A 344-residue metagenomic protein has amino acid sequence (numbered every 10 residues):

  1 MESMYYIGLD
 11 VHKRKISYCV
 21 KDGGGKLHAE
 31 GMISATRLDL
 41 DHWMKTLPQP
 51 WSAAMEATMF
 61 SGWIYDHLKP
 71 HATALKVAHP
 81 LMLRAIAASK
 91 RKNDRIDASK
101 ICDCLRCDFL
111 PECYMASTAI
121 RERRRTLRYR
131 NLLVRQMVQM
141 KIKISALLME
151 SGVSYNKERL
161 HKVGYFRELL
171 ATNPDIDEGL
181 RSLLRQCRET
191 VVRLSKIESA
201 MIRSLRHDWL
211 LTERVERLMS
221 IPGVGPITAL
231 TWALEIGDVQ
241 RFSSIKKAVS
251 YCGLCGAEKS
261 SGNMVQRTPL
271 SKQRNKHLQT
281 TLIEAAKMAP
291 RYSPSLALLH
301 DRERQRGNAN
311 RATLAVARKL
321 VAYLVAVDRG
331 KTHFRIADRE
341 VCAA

Functional and structural regions predicted by a protein language model:
E2-D22, I101: Gly/Thr-rich phosphate-binding beta-strand-loop-beta motif of the actin/hexokinase/Hsp70
K15-L38: Short glycine-rich, Thr/Ser-proximal phosphate-binding strand/loop in the N-terminal lobe of ATP-dependent enzymes
R37-S52: Short, basic/hydrophobic alpha-helical segments
P50-T58, I101: Acidic beta-strand-to-loop metal/phosphate-binding motif
K76-R125, F166-L170, G262-H277: Short alpha-helix plus adjacent loop in nuclease-associated cores
L127-R217, H277, S293: Glycine-rich, often acidic, oxyanion-interacting loops/wings at catalytic, nucleic-acid, or phospho-protein interfaces
R217-S220, P226, L230-A309, A344: Phosphate-backbone recognition surface of nucleic-acid-processing proteins
N263-M264, L299-A344: Low-complexity, acidic/Ser/Thr- and charged residue-rich accessory regions of DNA metabolism proteins
